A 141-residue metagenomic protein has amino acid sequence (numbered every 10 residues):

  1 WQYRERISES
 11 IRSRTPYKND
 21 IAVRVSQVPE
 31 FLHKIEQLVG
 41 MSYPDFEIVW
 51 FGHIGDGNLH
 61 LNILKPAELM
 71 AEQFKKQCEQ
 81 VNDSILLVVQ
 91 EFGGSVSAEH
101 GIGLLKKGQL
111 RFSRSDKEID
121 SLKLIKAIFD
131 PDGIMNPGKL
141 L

Functional and structural regions predicted by a protein language model:
W1-Q2, F51-N58, E99-Q109, G138-L141: A glycine-rich phosphate-binding loop feature that marks nucleotide/adenosyl-phosphate handling sites
W1-Q77, V81-S84, V88, F92: C-terminal substrate-recognition/cap domain of FAD-linked oxidoreductases
R4, I11, V25-Q27, K106-G108 (+2 more regions): Solvent-exposed, flexible loop/coil residues
N19, L61-I63, H100, I125 (+1 more regions): A structural signal for short, well-ordered beta-strand segments
L64, L69, L105, S113-S115: Generic secondary-structure boundary signal with a strong preference for alpha-helix termini
Q73-Q77, V81, I102, L110-S113 (+1 more regions): Short amphipathic alpha-helical interaction segments
Q90-I102, A127, P131-M135: Alpha-helix capping/hinge segments and adjacent helical runs
K107-L141: Activity-critical C-terminal alpha-helical subdomain
